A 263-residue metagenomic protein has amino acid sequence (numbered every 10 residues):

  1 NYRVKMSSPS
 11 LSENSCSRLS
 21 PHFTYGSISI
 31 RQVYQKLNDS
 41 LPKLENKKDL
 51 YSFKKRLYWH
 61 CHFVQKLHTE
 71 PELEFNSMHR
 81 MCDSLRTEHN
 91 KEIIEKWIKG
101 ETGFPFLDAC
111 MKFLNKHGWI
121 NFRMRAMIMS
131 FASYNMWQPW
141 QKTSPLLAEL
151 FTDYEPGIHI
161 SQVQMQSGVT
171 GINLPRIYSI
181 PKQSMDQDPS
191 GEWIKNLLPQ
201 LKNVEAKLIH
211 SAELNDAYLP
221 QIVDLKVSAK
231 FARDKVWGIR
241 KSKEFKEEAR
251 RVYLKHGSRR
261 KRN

Functional and structural regions predicted by a protein language model:
K5-N263: C-terminal catalytic domain of photolyase/cryptochrome flavoproteins, centering on the FAD-binding pocket
